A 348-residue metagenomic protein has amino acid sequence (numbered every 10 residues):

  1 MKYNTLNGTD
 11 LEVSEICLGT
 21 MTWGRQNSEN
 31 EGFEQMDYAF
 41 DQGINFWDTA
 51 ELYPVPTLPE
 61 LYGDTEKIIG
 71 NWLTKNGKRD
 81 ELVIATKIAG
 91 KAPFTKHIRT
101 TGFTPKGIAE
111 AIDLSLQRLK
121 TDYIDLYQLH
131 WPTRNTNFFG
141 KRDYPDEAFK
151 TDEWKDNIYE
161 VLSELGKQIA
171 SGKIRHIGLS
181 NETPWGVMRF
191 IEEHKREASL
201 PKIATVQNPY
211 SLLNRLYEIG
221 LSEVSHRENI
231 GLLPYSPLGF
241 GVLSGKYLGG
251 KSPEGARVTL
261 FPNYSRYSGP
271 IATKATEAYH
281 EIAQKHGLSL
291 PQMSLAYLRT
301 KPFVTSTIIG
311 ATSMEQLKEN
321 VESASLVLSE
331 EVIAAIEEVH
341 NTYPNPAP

Functional and structural regions predicted by a protein language model:
M1-K87, K106-A109, D122, A170: N-terminal binding-site loop/beta-alpha segment at the start of enzyme catalytic domains that lines or forms
E15, F46, Y123-L126, H176 (+2 more regions): Residues at the N-termini of beta-strands
T20-N30, F94-K106, A148-D156: Active-site mouth loops of central-metabolism enzymes
R25, P132-E338: Beta/alpha (TIM)-barrel catalytic core signal, keyed to glycine-rich beta->alpha loops juxtaposed to Asp/Glu that bind
S28-A39, T104-R118, I158, L162 (+1 more regions): Short, acidic/polar
T57-E60, G90-F103, N135-E147: Surface-exposed, active-site-proximal loop segments in enzymatic domains
F94-Q128, P209: Active-site gating/metal-coordination segments in enzymes
